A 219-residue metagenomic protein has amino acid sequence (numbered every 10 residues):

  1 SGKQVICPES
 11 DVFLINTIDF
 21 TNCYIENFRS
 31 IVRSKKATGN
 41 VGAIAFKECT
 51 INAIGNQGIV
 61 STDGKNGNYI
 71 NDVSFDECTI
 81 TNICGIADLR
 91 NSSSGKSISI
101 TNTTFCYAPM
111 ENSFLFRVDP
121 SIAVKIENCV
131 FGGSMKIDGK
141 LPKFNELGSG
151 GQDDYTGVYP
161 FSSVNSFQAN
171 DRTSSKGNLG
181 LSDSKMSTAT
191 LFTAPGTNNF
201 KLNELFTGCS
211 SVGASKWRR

Functional and structural regions predicted by a protein language model:
S1-N199, F206, R218-R219: Extracellular beta-rich repeat passengers
L202-T207, V212-A214: Functionally critical loop-and-helix segments that line ligand-binding/catalytic clefts of soluble enzyme domains
